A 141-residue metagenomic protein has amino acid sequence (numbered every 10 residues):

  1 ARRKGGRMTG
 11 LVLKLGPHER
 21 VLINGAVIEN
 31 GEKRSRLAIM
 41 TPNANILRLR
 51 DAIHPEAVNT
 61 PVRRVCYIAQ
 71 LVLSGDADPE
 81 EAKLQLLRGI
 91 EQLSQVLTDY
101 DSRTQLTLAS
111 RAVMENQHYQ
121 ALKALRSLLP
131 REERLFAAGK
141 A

Functional and structural regions predicted by a protein language model:
K4-R34: Short, charged/polar N-terminal "headpieces" of proteins
G6-R7, H18, P42, A57-V58 (+1 more regions): Feature detects long, helix-prone N-terminal segments enriched in hydrophobes
A26, E32, E80-R88, F136-A141: Short flexible/disordered coil segments
N30-N59: Short, surface-exposed, low-complexity cationic segments
T60-T104: Ordered, amphipathic secondary-structure segments that act as subunit-interaction surfaces in large macromolecular
I90-A141: C-terminal charged interaction modules
